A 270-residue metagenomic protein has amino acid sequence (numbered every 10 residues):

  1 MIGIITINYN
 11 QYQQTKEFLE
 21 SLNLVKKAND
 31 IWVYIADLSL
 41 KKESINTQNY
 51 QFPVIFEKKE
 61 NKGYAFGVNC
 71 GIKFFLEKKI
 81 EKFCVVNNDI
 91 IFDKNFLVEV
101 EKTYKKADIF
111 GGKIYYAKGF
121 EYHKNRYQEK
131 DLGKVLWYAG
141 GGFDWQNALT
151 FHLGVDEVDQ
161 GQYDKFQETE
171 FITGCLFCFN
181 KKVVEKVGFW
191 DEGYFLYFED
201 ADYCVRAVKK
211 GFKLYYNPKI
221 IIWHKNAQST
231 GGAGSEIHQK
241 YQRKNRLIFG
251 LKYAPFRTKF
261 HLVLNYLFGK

Functional and structural regions predicted by a protein language model:
E20-D30: Short, acidic, metal-binding catalytic loop of nucleotide-sugar glycosyltransferases
S21, I35-N46, I90: A conserved acidic beta->alpha catalytic loop
K58-F75: Glycine-rich, basic loop-to-helix element that forms the pyrophosphate-binding segment of sugar-nucleotide handling
I80-I91: Short beta-strand-to-loop acidic/aromatic patch adjacent to the donor-nucleotide binding site
D89-K102: Acidic donor-binding/catalytic loop of UDP-sugar-dependent glycosyltransferases, especially processive GT2
T103-V187: Acidic/His-rich active-site region of diverse nucleotide-sugar glycosyltransferases
E170-I221: A short, conserved alpha-helix in the catalytic core of glycosyltransferases
V205, K209-K270: Active-site-adjacent helix/loop segment of glycosyltransferases that harbors family-specific signature motifs
